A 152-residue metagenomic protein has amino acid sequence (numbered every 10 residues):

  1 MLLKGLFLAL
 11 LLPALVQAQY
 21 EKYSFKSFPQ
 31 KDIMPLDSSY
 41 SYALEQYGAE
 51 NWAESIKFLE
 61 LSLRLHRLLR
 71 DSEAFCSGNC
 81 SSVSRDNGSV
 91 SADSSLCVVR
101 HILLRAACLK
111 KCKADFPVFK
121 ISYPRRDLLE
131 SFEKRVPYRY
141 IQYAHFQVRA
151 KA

Functional and structural regions predicted by a protein language model:
L3-A18: Cleavable N-terminal signal peptides of Sec/SRP-targeted secreted and luminal proteins
Y20-S24, F28, W52-V90: Short, charge-rich amphipathic alpha-helical segments embedded in non-transmembrane helical bundles/solenoids
E21-D37, Y123-K134: TPR-adjacent "capping" and linker segments in tetratricopeptide-repeat scaffold/adaptor proteins
S24, S39-Y42, Q46, F58 (+2 more regions): Alpha-helical solenoid repeat scaffolds, predominantly canonical TPR units
P35, Y42, N79, I141-Y143 (+1 more regions): Structural register within alpha-helical repeat arrays
Y40, L44-G48, L129, H145-R149: Hydrophobic/aromatic side-chain positions at a characteristic register within alpha-helices of tetratricopeptide repeats
W52-A53, R105, L109, P117 (+2 more regions): TPR-repeat structural position
